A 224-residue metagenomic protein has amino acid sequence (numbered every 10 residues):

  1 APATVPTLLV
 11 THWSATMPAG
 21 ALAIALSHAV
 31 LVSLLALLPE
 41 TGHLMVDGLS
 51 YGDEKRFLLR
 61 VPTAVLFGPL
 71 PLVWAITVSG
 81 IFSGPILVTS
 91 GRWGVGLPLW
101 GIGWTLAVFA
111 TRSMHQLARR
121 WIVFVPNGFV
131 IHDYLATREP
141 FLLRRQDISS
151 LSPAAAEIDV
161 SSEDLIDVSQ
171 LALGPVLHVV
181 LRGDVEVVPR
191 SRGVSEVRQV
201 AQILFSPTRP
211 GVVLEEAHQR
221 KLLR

Functional and structural regions predicted by a protein language model:
A1-M17, S79-G101: Long, highly hydrophobic alpha-helical transmembrane signal-anchor segments
T4, S27-L38, I102-T111: Alpha-helical transmembrane segments and their membrane-interface exit regions
P6-S14, L26, S33-L35, P39 (+1 more regions): Terminal and domain-flanking low-complexity segments
A21-F82: N-terminal membrane-targeting/pre-transmembrane regions
L38-V46, T105-P126: Transmembrane-cytosolic junction motif
G128-I131, P140-D159: Phosphoinositide-dependent membrane-docking surfaces
L135-E139, E186: Short, surface-exposed beta-strand-loop junctions and turns on beta-sheet-rich folds
R145, V160-P189: Short, surface-exposed polybasic-and-hydrophobic patches located at secondary-structure transitions
